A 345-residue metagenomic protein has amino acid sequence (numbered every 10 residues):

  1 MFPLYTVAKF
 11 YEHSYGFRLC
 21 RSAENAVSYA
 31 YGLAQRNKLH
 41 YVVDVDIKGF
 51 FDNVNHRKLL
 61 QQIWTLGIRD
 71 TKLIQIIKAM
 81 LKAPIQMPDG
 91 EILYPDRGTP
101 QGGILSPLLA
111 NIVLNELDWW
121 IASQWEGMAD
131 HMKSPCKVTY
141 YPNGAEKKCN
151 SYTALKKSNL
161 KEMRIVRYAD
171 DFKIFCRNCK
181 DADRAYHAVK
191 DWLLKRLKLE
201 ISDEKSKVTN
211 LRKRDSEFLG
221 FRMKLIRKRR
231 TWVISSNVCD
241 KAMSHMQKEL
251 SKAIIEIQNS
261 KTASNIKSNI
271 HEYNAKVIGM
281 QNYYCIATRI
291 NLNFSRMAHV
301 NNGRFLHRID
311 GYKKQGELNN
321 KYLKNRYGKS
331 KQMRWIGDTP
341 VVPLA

Functional and structural regions predicted by a protein language model:
Y5-F10, L39-Y41, N55-L59, D89-L93 (+6 more regions): Short acidic (Asp/Glu) and glycine-rich catalytic loops that position anionic groups and cofactors
K9-H13, R18-R21, N25-D203, V208 (+1 more regions): Conserved polymerase palm-domain catalytic core
L81, I85-Q86, S264-Y283, H299-G303: Core structural elements
K82, E91, L197-T262, N269 (+1 more regions): A conserved non-catalytic segment of reverse transcriptases and RNA-directed RNA polymerases corresponding to the late
D96-T99, A253-S268, G279-L292: Short, solvent-exposed helix-loop connector elements
S134-T139, K205-R214, F294-N301, E317-K324: A glycine-rich phosphate-binding loop feature that marks nucleotide/adenosyl-phosphate handling sites
I290-G311: Short secondary-structure subsegments characteristic of cysteine-rich extracellular domains
M297, Y312-A345: Extended C-terminal regions of large enzymes
